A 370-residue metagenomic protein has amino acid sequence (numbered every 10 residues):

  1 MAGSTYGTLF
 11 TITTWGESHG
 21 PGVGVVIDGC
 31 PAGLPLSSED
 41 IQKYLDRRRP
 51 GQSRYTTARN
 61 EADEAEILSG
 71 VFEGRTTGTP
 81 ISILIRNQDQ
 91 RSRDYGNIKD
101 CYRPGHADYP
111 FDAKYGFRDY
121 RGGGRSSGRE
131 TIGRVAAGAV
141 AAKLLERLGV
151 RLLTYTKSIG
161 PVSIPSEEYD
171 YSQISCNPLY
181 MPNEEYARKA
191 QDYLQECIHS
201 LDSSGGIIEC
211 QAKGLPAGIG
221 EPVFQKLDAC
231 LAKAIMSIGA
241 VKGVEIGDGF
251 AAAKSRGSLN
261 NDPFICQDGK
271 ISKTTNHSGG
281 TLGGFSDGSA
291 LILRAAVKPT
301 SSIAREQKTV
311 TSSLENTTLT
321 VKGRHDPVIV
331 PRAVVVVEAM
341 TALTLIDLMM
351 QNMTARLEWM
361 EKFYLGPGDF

Functional and structural regions predicted by a protein language model:
M1-R59: N-terminal, positively charged regions that mediate nucleic acid binding
T11-T14, D119-E130, A217-E221, N276-T281 (+1 more regions): A short glycine/serine-rich beta->alpha loop
W15, P21, L201-S204, I208-N316: Glycine-rich anion/phosphate-binding loop at the beta-strand->alpha-helix junction
P21-G33, G128-V150, Q225, A229-K233 (+3 more regions): Alpha-helical support elements that line or immediately flank enzyme active sites and cofactor-binding pockets
L45-P104, D108: Glycine-rich, N-terminal phosphate-binding loop and its surrounding beta-alpha-beta segment
K99-G124, Q307-H325: Short acidic, glycine/tyrosine-flanked loop/strand segments centered on an H-E-D-like triad
A113-V223: Glycine-rich, mobile lid/loop segments that gate access to catalytic sites or pores
S302-F370: Internal helix-turn-beta structural module
